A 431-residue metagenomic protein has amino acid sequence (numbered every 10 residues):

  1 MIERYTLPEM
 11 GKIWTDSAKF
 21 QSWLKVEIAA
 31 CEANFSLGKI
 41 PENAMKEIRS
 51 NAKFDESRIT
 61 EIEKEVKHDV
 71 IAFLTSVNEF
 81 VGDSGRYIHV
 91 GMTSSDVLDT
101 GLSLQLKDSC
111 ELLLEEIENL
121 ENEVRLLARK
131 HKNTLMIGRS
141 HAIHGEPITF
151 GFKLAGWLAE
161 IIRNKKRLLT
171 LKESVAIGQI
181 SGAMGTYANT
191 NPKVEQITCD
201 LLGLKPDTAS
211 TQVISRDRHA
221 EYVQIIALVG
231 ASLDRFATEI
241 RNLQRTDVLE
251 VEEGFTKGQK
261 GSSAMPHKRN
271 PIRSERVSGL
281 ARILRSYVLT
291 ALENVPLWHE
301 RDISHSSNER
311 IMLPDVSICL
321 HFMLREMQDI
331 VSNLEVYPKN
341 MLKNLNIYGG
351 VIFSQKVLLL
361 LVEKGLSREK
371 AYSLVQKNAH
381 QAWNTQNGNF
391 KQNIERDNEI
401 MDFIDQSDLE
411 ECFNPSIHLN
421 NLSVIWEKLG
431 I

Functional and structural regions predicted by a protein language model:
M1-S22, I62-V66, D83, M265-I431: Glycine-rich cofactor/substrate-binding loops
M1-Y187, P192-I197, P206, Q259-S262 (+2 more regions): A helix-coil-helix interface module used to build multimeric assemblies and to scaffold catalytic/cofactor sites
E32, Q105-I117, I226-R235, I240 (+1 more regions): Alpha-helical support elements that line or immediately flank enzyme active sites and cofactor-binding pockets
A33, L113, I117-L120, V124-L127 (+12 more regions): Amphipathic alpha-helices that form helix-helix packing interfaces
I40, M45, V248-L249, S367: Conserved hydrophobic residue
S50-D55, R216, K377-A382: A short structural micro-motif
F152, A220-L228, K356-K364: Short, well-ordered beta-strand elements within core beta-sheets of diverse protein domains
E195, C199-V288: Acidic, glycine-rich loop-and-beta core segments that form the ion-binding/anion-interacting portion of active sites
